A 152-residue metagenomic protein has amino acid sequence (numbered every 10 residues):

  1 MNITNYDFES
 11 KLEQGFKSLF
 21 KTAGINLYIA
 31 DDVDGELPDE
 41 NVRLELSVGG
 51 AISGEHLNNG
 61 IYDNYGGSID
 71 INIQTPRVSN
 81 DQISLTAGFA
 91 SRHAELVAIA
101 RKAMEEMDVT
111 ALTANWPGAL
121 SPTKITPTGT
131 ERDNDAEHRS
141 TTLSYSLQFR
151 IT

Functional and structural regions predicted by a protein language model:
M1-Y28, G49-T152: Charged, amphipathic alpha-helical segments and their flanking helix caps
Y28-D39: Short acidic low-complexity segments
L37-G50: Charged, often glycine-rich, active-site loop that binds/positions anionic groups
